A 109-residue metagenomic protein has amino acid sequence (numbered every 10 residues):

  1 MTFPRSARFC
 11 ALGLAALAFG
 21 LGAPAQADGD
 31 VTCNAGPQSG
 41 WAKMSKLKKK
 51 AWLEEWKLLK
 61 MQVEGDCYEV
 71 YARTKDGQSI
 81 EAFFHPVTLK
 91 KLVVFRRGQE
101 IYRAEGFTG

Functional and structural regions predicted by a protein language model:
T2-L12: Bacterial N-terminal signal peptides that target proteins for export
L17-A25: C-terminal segment of classical bacterial N-terminal signal peptides
Q26-D30: Boundary of Sec targeting at the N-terminus
T32-L58: Short, non-transmembrane alpha-helical segments in secretory-pathway proteins
V70-R73, F84: Conserved histidines in hydrophobic membrane contexts and catalytic metal-binding motifs
I80-V94: A short, surface-exposed beta-strand/turn
G98-T108: Short, low-complexity, Pro/Ser/Thr/Gly-rich segments in the mature regions of secreted, periplasmic
